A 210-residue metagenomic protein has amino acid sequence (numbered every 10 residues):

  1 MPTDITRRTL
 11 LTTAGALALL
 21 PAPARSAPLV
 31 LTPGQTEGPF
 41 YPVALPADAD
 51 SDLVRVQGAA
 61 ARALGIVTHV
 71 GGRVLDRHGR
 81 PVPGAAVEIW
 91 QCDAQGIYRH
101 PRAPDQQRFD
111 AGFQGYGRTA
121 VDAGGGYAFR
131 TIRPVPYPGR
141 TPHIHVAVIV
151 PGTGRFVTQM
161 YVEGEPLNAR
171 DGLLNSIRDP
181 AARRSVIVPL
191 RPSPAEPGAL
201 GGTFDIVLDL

Functional and structural regions predicted by a protein language model:
M1-A18: N-terminal secretory signal peptides and thylakoid transit peptides that target proteins across membranes
A27-I187, R191-L210: Beta-strand-dominated extracellular/periplasmic modules and repeats in secreted or surface-exposed proteins
